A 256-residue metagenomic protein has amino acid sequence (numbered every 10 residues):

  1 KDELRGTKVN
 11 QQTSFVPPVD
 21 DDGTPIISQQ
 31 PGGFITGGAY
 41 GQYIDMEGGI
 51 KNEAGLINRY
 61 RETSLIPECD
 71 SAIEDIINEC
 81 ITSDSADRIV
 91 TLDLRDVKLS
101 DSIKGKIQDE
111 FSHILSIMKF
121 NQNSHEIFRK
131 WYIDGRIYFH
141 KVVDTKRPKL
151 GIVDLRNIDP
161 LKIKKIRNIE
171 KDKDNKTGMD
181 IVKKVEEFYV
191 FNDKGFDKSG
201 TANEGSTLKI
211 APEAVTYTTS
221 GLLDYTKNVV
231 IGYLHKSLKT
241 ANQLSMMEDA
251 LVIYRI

Functional and structural regions predicted by a protein language model:
K1-E79, G105, D109, H113-I114 (+1 more regions): Structured, contiguous alpha/beta core segments that scaffold functional sites
C80, V90-D93, V97: Low-complexity, highly charged intrinsically disordered N-terminal segments that act as targeting/localization
S83: Conserved single-residue anchors adjacent to enzymatic active/cofactor-binding motifs
R88-V90, G135: Glycine-rich, often proline-containing surface loops adjacent to acidic residues and nearby aromatics that form
